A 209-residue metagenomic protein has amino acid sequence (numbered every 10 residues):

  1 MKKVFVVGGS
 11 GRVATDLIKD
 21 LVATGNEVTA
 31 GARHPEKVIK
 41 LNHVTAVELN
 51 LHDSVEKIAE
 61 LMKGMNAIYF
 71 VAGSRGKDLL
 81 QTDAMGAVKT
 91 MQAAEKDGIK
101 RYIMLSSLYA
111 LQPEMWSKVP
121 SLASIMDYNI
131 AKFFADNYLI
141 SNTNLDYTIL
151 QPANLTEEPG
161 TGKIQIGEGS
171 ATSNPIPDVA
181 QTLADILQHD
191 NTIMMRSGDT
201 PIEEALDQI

Functional and structural regions predicted by a protein language model:
V4-T24: N-terminal Rossmann NAD(P)H-binding glycine-rich loop of SDR-like oxidoreductase domains
G31-E36, L51: N-terminal Rossmann-fold cofactor-binding loop
T45-N66: Conserved Rossmann-fold cofactor-binding substructure of NAD(P)-dependent oxidoreductases
I68-Y102, F133-F134: NAD(P)-cofactor binding segment of oxidoreductase domains
T82, G86-A87, L150, G169-D185: Substrate-positioning beta->alpha
E114-W116, E158-I164, I186-T192: Glycine/proline-rich active-site loop of Rossmann-fold NAD(P)-dependent oxidoreductases
D136-P159: Conserved beta-loop-beta element that borders a ligand/cofactor-binding pocket
P175-I209: Alpha-helical substrate-binding/gating segment
